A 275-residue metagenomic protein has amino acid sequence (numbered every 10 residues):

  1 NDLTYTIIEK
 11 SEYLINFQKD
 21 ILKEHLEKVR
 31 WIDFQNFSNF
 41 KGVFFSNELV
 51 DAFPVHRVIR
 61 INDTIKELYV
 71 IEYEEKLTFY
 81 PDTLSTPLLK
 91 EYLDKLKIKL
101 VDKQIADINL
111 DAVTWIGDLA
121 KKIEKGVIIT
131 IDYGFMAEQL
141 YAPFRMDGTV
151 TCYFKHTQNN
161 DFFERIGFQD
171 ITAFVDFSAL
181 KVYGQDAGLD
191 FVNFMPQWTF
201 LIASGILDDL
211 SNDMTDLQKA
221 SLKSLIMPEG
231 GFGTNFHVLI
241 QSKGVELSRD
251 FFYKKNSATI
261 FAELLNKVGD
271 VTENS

Functional and structural regions predicted by a protein language model:
N1-I59, D63-K66, I71: Conserved adenosyl
N1-Y13, E72-E91, F252-E263: Short secondary-structure boundary segments
K23-E24, D33-S38, E74-K76, I206-L222: Generic structural signal for short, solvent-exposed loop/turn connectors between secondary structure elements
F45-K90, P143-Y153: A mobile, often basic/glycine-rich helix-loop segment that functions as the active-site lid/recognition loop
L89-S275: Long, Lys/Arg- and hydrophobic-enriched amphipathic alpha-helices
